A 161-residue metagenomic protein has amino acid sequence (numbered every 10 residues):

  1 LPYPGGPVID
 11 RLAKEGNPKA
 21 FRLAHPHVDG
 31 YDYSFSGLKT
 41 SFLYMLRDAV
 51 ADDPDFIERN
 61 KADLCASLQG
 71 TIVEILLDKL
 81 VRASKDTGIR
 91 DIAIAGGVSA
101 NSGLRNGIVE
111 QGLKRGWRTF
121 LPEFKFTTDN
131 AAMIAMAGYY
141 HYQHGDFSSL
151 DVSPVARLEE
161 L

Functional and structural regions predicted by a protein language model:
L1-P7: Glycine-rich phosphate-binding loop of actin/hexokinase-like ATP-binding domains
P4, L38, L68, D129-N130: A generic structural signal for residues located within well-ordered alpha-helices of large catalytic or ligand-binding
G6, D52-E58, L121-F124, S148-L150: Flexible, glycine/charged-enriched surface loops at secondary-structure junctions
D10-I92, S102-R115, Y142-G145: A contiguous, well-structured pocket-lining segment that forms one wall/lid of small-molecule binding clefts in soluble
D91-I92, V109-I134: Conserved phosphate-binding/catalytic loops in two-lobed NTP-binding clefts
G97-V98, F124: Active-site metal-binding loops of divalent metal-dependent hydrolases
N101-S102, A137: C-terminal non-catalytic interaction/assembly regions of soluble proteins
P122-E160: Glycine-rich phosphate-binding/hydrolytic loop that grips phosphoryl groups
